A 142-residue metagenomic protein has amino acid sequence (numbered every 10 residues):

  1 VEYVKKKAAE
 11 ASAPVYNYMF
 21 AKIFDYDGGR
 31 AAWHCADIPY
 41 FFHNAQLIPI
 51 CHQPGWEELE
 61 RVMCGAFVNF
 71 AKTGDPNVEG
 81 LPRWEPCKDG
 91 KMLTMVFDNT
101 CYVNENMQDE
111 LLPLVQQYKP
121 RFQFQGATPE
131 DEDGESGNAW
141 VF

Functional and structural regions predicted by a protein language model:
V1-F142: C-terminal helix-and-tail extensions that cap enzymatic domains
